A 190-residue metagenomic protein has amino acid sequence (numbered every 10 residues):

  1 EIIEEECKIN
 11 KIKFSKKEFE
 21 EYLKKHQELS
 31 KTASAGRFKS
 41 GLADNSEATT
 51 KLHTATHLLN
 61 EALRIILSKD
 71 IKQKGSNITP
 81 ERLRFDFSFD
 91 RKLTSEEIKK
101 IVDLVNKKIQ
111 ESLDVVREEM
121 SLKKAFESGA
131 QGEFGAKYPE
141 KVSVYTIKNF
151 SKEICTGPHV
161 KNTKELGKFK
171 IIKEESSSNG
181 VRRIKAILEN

Functional and structural regions predicted by a protein language model:
E1-N190: A glycine- and charged-residue-rich anion-binding loop/surface
